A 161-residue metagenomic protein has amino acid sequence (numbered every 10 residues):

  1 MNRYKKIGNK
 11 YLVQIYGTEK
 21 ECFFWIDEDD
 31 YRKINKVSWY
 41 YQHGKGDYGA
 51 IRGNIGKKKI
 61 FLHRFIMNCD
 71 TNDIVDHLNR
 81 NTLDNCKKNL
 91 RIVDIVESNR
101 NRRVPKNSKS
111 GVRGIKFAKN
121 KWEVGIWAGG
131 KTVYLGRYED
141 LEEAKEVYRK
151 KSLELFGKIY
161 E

Functional and structural regions predicted by a protein language model:
M1-R52: Short helix-coil boundary/hinge micro-motifs
W25, G56-G129: Short, cationic Gly/His-enriched loop motifs
D27, K158-E161: Short acidic, glycine/serine/threonine-rich helix-capping segments at coil-helix boundaries
D30, R80, E143: Short, glycine/acidic-enriched loop or turn micro-motifs at the edges of active sites
I51-K57, R137: Short histidine-centered catalytic/ligand-binding loop motif
M67-D70, L153-K158: Short capping motifs at secondary-structure boundaries
K131-L141: A short, exposed loop/beta-hairpin motif centered on an aromatic-Gly-Thr core
E139-L155: A short, charged, amphipathic alpha-helix used as a generic interaction element across diverse proteins
